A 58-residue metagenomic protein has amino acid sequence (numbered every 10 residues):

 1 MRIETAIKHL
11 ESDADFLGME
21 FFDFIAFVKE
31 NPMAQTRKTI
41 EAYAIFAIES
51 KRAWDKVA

Functional and structural regions predicted by a protein language model:
T5-A58: Acidic, low-complexity, intrinsically disordered interaction modules
